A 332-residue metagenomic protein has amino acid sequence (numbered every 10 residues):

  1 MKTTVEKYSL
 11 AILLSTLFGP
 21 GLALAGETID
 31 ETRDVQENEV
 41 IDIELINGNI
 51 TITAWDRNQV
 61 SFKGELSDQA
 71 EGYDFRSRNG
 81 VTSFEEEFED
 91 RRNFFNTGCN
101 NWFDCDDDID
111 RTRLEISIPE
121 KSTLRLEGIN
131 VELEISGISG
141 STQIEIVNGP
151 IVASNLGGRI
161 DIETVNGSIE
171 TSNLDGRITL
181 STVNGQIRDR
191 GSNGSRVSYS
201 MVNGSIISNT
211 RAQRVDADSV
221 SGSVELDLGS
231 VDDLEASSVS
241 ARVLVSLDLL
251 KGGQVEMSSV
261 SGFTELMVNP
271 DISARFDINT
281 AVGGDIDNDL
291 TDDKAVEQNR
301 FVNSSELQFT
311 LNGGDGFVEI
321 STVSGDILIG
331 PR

Functional and structural regions predicted by a protein language model:
M1-R332: Intrinsically disordered, low-complexity terminal regions
